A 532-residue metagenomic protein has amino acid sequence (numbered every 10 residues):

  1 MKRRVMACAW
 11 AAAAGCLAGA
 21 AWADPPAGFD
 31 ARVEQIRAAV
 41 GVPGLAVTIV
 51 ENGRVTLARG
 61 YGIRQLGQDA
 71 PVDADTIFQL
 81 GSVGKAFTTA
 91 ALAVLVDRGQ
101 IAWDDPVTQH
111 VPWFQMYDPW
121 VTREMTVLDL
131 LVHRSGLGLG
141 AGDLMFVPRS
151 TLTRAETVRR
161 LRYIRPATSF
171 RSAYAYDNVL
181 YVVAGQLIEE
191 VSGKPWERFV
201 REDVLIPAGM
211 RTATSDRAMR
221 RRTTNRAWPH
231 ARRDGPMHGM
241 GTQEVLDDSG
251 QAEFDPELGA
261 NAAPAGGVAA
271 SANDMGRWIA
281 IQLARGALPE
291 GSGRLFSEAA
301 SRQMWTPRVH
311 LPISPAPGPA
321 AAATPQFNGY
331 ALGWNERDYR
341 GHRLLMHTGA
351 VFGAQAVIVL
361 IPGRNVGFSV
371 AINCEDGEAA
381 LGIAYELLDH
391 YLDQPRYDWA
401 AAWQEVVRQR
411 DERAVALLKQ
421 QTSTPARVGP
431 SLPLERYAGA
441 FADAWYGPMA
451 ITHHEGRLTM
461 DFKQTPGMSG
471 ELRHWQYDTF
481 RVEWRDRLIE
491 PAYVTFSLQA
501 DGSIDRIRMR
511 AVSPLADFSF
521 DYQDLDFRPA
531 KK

Functional and structural regions predicted by a protein language model:
M1-A9: Bacterial N-terminal signal peptides that target proteins for export
A23, L311, H342, L381-K532: Peripheral terminal and inter-domain segments
D24-L80, Q100-D104, Q109-H110, M116-Y117 (+2 more regions): Short, conserved catalytic-motif segment at the N-terminal edge
I63-Q65, P119-F352, V357: Short, surface-exposed loop or secondary-structure junction motifs that flank catalytic or metal-binding residues
M346-H347, V357-L360, R364-N373, I507-M509: Short, well-ordered beta-strand elements
